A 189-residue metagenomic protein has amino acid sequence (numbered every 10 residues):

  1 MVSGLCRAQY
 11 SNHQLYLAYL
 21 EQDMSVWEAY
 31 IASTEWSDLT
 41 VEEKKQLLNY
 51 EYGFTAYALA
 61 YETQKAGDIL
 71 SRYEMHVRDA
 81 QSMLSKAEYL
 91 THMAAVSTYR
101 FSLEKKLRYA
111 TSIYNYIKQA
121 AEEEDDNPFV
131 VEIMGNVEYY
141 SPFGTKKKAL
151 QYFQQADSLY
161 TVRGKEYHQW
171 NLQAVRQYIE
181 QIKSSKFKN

Functional and structural regions predicted by a protein language model:
M1-S11: Bacterial Sec-dependent N-terminal signal peptides
Q9-S25: Short N-terminal segments immediately surrounding and downstream of signal-peptide cleavage
Y10-Q14, D38-A60, S82-S102, D126-S141 (+1 more regions): Amphipathic alpha-helical repeat scaffolds of TPR domains
L17-Q22, T55-I69, T98-A110, Y140-A149 (+1 more regions): Short coil/turn connectors between adjacent alpha-helices in alpha-solenoid helical repeat scaffolds
W27-E35: Repeat-mediated protein-protein interaction surfaces in helical alpha-solenoids
A32, S71-E74, R78, T111 (+2 more regions): Alpha-solenoid helical repeat scaffolds
T34-D38, V77-A80, L84, I117 (+2 more regions): Alpha-helical junction/boundary sensor with strong preference for TPR arrays
T111-N115, T145-R163: TPR/TPR-like (Sel1-like) alpha-helical repeat modules
